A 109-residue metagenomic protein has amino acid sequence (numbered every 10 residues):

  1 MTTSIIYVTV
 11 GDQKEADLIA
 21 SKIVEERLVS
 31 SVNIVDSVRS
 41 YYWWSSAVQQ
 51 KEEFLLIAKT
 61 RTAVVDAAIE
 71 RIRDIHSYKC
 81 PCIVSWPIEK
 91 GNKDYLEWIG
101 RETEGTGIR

Functional and structural regions predicted by a protein language model:
M1-R109: Positively charged, small/polar-rich N-terminal and surface patches that mediate targeting and assembly and bind
